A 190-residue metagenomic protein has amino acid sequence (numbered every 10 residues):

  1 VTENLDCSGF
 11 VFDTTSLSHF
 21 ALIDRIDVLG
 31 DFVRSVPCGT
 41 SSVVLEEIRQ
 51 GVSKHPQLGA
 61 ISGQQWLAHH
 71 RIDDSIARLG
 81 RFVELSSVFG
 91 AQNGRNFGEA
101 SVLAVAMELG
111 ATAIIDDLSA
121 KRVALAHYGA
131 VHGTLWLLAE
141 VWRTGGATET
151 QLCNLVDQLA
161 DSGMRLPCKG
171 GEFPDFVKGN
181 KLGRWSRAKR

Functional and structural regions predicted by a protein language model:
T2-A111, L118, G129, C153-V156 (+1 more regions): Active-site-proximal, substrate-binding regions of enzyme catalytic domains and RNA-binding/basic surfaces
I26, K121-R122, L135, A139: Short, well-ordered alpha-helical microsegments
L45-E46, A139-W142, V156-A160: Amphipathic alpha-helical segments within well-ordered protein domains
R122, A126-H132: A short alpha->loop->secondary-structure connector
T134-E149: Long, charge-dense
A147-D157, D161: Strongly charged, low-complexity linkers/loops
